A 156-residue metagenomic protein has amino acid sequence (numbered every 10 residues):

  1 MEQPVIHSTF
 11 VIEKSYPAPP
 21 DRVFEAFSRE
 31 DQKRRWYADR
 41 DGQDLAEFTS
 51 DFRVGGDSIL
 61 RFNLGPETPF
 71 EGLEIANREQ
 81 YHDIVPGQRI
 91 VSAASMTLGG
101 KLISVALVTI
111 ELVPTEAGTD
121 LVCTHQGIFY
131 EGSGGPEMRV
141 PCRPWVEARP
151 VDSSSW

Functional and structural regions predicted by a protein language model:
M1-D44: Hydrophobic ligand-binding cavity/cleft-lining segments
K14, C123-H125: Short, hydrophobic/aromatic-enriched beta-strand segments in well-ordered soluble domains
Y16, P20, E74, V105 (+3 more regions): A structural signal for well-ordered alpha-helical scaffolds and beta->alpha junctions
V23-F24, K33, S58, Y81 (+4 more regions): Hydrophobic pocket/interface hotspot
R34, F48, R53, I59 (+2 more regions): Hydrophobic-ligand binding "helix-grip"
Q43-E47, G55, L112, V140-R143: Juxtamembrane/interface motifs at transmembrane-helix termini
D83, G127-W156: A conserved amphipathic terminal alpha-helix motif
